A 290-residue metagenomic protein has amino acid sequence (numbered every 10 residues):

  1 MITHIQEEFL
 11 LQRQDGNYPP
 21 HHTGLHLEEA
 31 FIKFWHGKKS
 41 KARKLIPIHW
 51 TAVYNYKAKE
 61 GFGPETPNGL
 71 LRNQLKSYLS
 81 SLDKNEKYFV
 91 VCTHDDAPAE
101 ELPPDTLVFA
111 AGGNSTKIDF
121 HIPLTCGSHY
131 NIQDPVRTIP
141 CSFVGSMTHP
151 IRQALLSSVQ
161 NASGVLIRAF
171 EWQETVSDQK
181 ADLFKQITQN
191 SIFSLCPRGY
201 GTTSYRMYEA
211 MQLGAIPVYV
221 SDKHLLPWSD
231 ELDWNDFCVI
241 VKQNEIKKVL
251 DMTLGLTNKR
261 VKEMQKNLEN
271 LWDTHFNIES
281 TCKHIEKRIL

Functional and structural regions predicted by a protein language model:
M1-Y208, Q212-L213, Y219-V241, L256-E263 (+1 more regions): Nucleotide-sugar donor-binding catalytic core of glycosyltransferases
I246, D251: Core nucleotidyl-transferase/polymerase catalytic module
